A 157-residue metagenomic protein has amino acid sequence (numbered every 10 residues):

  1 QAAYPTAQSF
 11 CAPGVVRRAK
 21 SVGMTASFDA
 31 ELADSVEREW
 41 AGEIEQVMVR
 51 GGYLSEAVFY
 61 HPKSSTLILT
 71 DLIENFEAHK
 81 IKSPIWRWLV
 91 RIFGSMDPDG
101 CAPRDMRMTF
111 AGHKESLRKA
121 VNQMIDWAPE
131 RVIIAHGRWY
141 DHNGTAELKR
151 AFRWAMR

Functional and structural regions predicted by a protein language model:
Q1, F10, K20: Glycine/small-residue-rich loop that forms an oxyanion/phosphate-binding "nest" at active or ligand-binding sites
A2-A3, A12, H79-R157: Cap/insert and terminal regions of metallo-dependent hydrolase folds
Y4-S9, A26-S27: A short alpha->loop->secondary-structure connector
A7-R17: Short internal beta-strands
S9-C11, L67-L72, V132-A135: A structural signal for short, well-ordered beta-strand segments and their strand-loop junctions that often border
V15, I73, R138: Catalytic metal-binding/acid-base residues of hydrolase active sites
A19-S21, N143: Short Asp/Glu-rich motifs
V22-R91, K119-A120, D126: Catalytic core of the metallo-beta-lactamase
